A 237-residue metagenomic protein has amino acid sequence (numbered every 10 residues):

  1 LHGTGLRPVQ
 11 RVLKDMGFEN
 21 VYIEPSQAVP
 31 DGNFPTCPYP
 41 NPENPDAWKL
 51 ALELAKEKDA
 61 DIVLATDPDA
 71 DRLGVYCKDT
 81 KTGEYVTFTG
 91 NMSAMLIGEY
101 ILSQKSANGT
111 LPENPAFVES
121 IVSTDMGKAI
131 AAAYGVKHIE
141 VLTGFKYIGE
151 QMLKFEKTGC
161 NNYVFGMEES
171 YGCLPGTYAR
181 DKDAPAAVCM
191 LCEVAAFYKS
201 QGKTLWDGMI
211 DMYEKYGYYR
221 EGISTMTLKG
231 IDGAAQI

Functional and structural regions predicted by a protein language model:
L1-R7, A70-R72, V122-D125, G230-D232: Gly/Ser/Thr-rich loops at beta-strand to alpha-helix junctions that form or flank small-molecule/cofactor-binding
G5-V9, Y22, G32-N33, L73-V75 (+3 more regions): Short helix/loop capping segments that flank catalytic or ligand/cofactor-binding pockets
V9, D71-N91, G127: Short Gly/Thr/Asp-enriched flexible loops that form oxyanion-binding sites at enzyme active sites
R11-V75: N-terminal small/polar loop signature for handling phosphorylated ligands or for N-terminal nucleophile
E19-I23, G83-L102, A186-M190: Gly/Ser/Thr-rich active-site loops/lids in small-molecule metabolic enzymes that frequently grip phosphoryl groups
P25-V29, G90-A94, L142-K146: Short, acidic/turn-prone active-site loops that include or flank metal/cofactor- and phosphate-binding residues
D46-L50, I97, Y147: Well-ordered alpha-helical segments embedded in enzymatic catalytic cores
K56, A60-I62, E84-V86, Q104-I237: Phosphate-binding and adjacent anionic-ligand microenvironments
